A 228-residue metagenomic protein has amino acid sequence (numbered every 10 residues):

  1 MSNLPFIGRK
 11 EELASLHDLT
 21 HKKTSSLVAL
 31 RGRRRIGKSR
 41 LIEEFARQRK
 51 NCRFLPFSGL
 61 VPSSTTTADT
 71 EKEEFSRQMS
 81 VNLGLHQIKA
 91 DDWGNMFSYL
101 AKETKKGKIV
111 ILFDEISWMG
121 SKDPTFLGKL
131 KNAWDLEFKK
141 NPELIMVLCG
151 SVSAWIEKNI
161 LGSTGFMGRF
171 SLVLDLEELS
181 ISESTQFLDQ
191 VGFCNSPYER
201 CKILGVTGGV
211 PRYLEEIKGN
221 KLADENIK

Functional and structural regions predicted by a protein language model:
M1-K228: Phosphate-binding site recognition
